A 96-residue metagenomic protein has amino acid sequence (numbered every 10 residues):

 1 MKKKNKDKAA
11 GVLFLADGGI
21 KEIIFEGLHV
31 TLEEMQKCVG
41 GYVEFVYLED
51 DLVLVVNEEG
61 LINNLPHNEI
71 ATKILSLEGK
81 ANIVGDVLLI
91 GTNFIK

Functional and structural regions predicted by a protein language model:
M1-K96: Domain-length accessory/inserted modules outside core catalytic folds
